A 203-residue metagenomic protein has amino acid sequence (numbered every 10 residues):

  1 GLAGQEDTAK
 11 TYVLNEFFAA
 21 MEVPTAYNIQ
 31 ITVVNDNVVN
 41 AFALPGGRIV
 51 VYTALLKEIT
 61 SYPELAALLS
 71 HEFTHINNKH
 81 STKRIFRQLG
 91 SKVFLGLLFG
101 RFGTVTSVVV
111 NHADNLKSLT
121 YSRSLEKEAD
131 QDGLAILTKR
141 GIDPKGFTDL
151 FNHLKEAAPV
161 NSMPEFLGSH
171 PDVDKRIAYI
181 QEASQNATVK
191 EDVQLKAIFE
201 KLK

Functional and structural regions predicted by a protein language model:
G1-K203: A Zn2+-metalloprotease active-site environment signal
